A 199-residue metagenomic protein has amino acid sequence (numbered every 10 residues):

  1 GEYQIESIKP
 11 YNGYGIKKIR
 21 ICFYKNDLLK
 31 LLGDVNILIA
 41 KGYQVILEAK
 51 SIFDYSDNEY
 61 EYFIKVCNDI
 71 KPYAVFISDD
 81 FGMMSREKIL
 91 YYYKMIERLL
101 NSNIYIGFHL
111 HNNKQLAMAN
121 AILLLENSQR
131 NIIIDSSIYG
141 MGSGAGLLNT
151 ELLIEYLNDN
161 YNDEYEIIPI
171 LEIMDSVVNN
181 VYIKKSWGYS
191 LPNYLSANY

Functional and structural regions predicted by a protein language model:
G1-Y199: Catalytic cores and adjacent flexible loops of soluble metabolic enzymes that perform enolate/carbanion chemistry on
